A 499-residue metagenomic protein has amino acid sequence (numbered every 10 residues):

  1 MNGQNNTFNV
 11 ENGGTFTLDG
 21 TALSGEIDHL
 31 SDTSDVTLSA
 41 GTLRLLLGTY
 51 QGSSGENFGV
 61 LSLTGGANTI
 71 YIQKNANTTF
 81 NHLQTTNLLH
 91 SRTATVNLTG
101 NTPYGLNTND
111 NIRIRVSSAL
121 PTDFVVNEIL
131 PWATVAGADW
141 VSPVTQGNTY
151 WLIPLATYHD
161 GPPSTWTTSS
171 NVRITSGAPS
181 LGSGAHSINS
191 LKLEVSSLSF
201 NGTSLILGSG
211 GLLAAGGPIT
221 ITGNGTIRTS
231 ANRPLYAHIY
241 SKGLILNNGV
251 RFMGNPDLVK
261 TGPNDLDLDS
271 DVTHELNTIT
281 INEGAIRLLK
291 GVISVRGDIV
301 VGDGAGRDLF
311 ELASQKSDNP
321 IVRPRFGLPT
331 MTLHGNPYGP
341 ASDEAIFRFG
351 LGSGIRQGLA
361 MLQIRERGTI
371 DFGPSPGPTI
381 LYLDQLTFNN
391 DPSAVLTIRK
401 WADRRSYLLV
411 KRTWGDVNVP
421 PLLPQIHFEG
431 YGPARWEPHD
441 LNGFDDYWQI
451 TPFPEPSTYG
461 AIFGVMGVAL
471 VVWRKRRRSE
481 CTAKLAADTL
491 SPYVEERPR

Functional and structural regions predicted by a protein language model:
M1-N6, N12-N171, T175-D271, G306 (+1 more regions): Extracellular, surface-exposed repeat architectures
G41, N264, I281-I286, G291: Glycine- and acidic-residue-biased ligand/ion/polar-headgroup-sensing regions
L191, I370, F453-E455, A461: Terminal processing/anchoring signals of secreted or surface-associated proteins and related intramolecular
H274-E275: Short solvent-exposed coil/turn linkers within tandem alpha-helical repeat scaffolds
I279-I281, I299-D303: Aromatic-rich beta-strand edge motifs centered on tyrosine
E455-W473: A short, hydrophobic C-terminal helix/tail in secreted or cell-surface proteins
L470-L490, E496-R499: C-terminal membrane-anchoring or membrane-association module
